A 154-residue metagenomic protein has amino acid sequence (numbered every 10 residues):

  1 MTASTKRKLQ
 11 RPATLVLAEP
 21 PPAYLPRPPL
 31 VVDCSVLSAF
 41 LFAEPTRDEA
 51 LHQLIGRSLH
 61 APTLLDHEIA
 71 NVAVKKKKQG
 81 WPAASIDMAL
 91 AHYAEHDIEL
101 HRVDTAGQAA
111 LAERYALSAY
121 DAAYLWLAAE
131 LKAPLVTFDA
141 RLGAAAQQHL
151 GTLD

Functional and structural regions predicted by a protein language model:
M1-L64, K76-S85: Short, well-structured N-terminal submotif of metal-dependent ribonuclease cores
S4, P12, H96-R141: Active-site neighborhoods of divalent-metal-dependent phosphate/nucleic-acid chemistry enzymes
L17, P29-D33, L59-T63, A116-S118 (+2 more regions): Histidine- and aromatic-rich ligand-binding microenvironments
S35, H67-A70, L125: Non-catalytic, well-ordered alpha-helical scaffold segments
E49, E68, A144-A145: Phosphate- and divalent-cation-binding pockets in alpha/beta enzyme and binding domains that engage nucleotide-derived
G56-R57, H96, L131, H149: Structured helix-beta-strand junction loops
E68-T105: Active-site-proximal, substrate-binding regions of enzyme catalytic domains and RNA-binding/basic surfaces
